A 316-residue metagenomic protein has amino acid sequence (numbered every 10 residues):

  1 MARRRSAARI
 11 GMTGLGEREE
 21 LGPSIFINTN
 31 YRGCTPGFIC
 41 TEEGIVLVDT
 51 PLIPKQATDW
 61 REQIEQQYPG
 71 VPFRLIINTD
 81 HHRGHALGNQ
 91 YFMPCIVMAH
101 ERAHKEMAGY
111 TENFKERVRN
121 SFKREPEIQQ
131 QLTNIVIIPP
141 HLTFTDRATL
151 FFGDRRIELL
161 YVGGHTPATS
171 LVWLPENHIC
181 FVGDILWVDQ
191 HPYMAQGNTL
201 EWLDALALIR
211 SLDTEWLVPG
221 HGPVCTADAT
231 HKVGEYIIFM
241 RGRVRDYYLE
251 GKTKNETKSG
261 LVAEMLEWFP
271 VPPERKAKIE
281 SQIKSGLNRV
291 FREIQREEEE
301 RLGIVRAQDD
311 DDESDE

Functional and structural regions predicted by a protein language model:
A2-R5, S211-L212, T226-E316: Accessory terminal helices/loops
A8-P23, E62, Q67, I96 (+1 more regions): Metal-centered catalytic cores of metalloenzymes
L15-Q63, L171-G183: Conserved beta-strand hairpin/beta-sheet module of binuclear metal-dependent hydrolase folds, prominently
E19, G88-P94, L150-G153: Short loop/helix-cap segments at secondary-structure boundaries that form the rim of catalytic
S24, I39, D49, I64 (+9 more regions): Divalent metal-coordination and catalytic microenvironments
G44, K55-A99, L212-D213: Active-site metal-binding motif and surrounding structural segment of the metallo-beta-lactamase
I45, L52-P54, T149, R156-D246: Metallo-beta-lactamase
K105-L160, P175-E176, L206: Metallo-beta-lactamase
